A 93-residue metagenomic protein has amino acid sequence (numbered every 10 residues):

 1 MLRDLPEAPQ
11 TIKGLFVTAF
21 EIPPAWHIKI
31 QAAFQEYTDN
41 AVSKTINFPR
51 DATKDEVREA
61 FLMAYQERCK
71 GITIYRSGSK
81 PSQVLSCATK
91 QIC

Functional and structural regions predicted by a protein language model:
M1-C93: Catalytic alpha/beta core of large soluble enzyme barrels
